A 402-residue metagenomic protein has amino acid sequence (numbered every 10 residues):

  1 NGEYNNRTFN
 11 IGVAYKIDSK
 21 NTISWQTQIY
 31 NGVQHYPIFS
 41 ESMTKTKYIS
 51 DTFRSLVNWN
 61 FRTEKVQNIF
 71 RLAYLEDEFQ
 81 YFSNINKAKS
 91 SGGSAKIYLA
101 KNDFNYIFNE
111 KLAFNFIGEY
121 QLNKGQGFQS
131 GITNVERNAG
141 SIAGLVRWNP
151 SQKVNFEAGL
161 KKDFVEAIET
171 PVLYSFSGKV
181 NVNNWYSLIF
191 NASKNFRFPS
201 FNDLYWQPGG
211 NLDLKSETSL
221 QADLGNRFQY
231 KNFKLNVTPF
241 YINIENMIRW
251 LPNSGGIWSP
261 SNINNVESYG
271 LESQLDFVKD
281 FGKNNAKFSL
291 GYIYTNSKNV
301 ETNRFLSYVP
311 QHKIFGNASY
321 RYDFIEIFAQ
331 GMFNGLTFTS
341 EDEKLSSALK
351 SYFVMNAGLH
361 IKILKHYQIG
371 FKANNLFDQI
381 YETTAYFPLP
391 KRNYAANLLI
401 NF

Functional and structural regions predicted by a protein language model:
N1-T8, A14-I97: Flexible loop and strand-edge segments within Gram-negative outer membrane beta-barrel domains
S19-W25, E64-I69, E110-F114, Q152-F156 (+5 more regions): Repeated loop/turn-to-beta-strand initiation elements of outer-membrane beta-barrel proteins
I29, I69-E76, F82, K111-L122 (+6 more regions): Surface-exposed extracellular loop regions of Gram-negative outer-membrane beta-barrel proteins
I29-V33, T63-K65, Y74-E78, Y120-Q126 (+12 more regions): Transmembrane beta-strands of outer-membrane beta-barrel pores
E41-R62, W185-S187, N191-E245, L251-D280 (+1 more regions): Outer-membrane beta-barrel signature, preferentially recognizing the C-terminal barrel domain of Gram-negative
S151-K153, Y241-N243, N262-E341, K365 (+1 more regions): Gram-negative outer-membrane beta-barrel transporters
S177-K179, G225-Q229, Q274, P390-F402: Outer-membrane beta-barrel "beta-signal"
I244-E245, F333-S340, A348, N356-F402: C-terminal beta-signal and adjacent terminal beta-strands/loops of Gram-negative outer-membrane beta-barrel proteins
